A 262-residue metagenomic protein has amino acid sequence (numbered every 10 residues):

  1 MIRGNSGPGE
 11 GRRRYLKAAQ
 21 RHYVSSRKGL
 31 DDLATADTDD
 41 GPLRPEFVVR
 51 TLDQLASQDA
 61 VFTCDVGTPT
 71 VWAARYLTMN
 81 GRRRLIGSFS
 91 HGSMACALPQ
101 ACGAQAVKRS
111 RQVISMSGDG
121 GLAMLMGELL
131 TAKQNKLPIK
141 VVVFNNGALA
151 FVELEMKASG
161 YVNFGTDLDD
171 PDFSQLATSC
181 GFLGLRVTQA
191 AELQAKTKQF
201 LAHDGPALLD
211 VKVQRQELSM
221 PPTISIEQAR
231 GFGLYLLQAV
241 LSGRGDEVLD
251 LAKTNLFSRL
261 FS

Functional and structural regions predicted by a protein language model:
M1-A18: Terminal amphipathic helices with adjacent charged low-complexity linkers/tails
M1-S6, V61, V71-S262: Thiamine diphosphate
R13, R27, A34-D40, G233-L236 (+1 more regions): Intrinsic low-complexity, intrinsically disordered segments enriched in polar/basic residues
R14-Y15, A56, A229, V248: Generic signature of intrinsically disordered, low-complexity, basic-rich segments and short cationic peptides
A18-P99, A104: Active-site diphosphate/adenylate-binding microenvironment
